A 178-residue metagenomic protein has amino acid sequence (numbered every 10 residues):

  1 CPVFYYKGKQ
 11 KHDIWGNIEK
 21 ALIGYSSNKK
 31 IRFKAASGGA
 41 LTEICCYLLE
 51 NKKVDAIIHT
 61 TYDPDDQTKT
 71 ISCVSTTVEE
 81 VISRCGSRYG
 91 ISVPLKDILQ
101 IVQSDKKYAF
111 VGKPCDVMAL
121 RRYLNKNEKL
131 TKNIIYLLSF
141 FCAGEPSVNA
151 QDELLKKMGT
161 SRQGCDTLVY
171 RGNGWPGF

Functional and structural regions predicted by a protein language model:
C1-P2: Interaction-prone helical segments in low-complexity regions
Y5-F178: Iron-sulfur-associated redox domains of electron-transfer enzymes in respiratory and anaerobic energy metabolism
